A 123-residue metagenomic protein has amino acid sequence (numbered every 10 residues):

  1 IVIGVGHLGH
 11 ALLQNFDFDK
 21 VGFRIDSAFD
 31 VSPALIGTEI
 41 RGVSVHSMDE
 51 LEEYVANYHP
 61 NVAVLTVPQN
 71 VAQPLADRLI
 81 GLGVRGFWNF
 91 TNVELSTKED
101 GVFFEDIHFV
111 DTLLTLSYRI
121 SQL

Functional and structural regions predicted by a protein language model:
V2: Short glycine-aspartate micro-motif
V5: Glycine-rich Rossmann-fold phosphate-binding loop(s) that bind the pyrophosphate of adenine dinucleotide cofactors
L8: Hydrophobic/small residue at the entry helix of a nucleotide-binding pocket
F16-K20, L79-L82: Short, solvent-exposed amphipathic alpha-helical segments in soluble enzyme and RNA/protein-processing domains
D19-R41: NAD(P)-binding Rossmann-fold cofactor-contacting core
R41-L123: Phosphate-bearing ligand-interacting subdomains that bind or position ATP/ADP/UDP/GDP/NAD(P) or nucleotide-linked
